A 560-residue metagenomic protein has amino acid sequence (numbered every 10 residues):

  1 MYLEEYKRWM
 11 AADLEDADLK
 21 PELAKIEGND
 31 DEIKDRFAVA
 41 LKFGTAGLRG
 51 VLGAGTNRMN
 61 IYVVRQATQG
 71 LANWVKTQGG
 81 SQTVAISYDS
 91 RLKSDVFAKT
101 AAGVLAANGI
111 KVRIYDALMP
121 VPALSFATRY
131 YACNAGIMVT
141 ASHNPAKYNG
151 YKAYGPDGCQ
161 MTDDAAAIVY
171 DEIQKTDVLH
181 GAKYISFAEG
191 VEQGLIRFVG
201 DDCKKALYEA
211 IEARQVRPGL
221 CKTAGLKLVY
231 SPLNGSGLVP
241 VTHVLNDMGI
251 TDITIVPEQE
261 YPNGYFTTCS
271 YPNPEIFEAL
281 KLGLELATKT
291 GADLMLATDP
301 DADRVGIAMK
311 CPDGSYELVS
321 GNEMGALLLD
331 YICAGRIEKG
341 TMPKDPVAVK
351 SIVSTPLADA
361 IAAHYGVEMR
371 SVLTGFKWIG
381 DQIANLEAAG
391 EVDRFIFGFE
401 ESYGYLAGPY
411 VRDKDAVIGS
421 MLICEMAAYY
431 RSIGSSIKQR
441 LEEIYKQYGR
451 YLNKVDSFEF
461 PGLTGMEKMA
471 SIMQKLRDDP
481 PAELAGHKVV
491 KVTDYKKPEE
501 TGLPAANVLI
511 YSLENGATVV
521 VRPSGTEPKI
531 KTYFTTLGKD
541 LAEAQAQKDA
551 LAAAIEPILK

Functional and structural regions predicted by a protein language model:
E4-A101, N108, G190-V191, I196-A224 (+1 more regions): An N-terminal, well-structured beta->alpha segment
E32-L41, N149-A279, E285-A287: Gly/Ser/Thr-enriched, mixed-charge loops and adjacent short helices that form phosphate/oxyanion-binding elements
F37-N57, A141-S142, L228, P232-V244 (+4 more regions): Conserved phosphate/anionic-ligand binding catalytic regions in large, soluble enzymes, centered on
A46, I86, L124, I137 (+11 more regions): Buried hydrophobic positions in well-ordered alpha/beta secondary-structure cores of metabolic enzymes
A85-Y148, G249-G306: N-terminal small/polar loop signature for handling phosphorylated ligands or for N-terminal nucleophile
V96-L105, Y148-G155, D303-N322, A358: Short Gly/Thr/Asp-enriched flexible loops that form oxyanion-binding sites at enzyme active sites
Y154-Y184, N322-D345, K350-I361, A416: Glycine-rich phosphate-binding loop plus the immediately following alpha-helix
T288, A292-L294, S315-E317, G335-R522 (+3 more regions): Phosphate-binding and adjacent anionic-ligand microenvironments
